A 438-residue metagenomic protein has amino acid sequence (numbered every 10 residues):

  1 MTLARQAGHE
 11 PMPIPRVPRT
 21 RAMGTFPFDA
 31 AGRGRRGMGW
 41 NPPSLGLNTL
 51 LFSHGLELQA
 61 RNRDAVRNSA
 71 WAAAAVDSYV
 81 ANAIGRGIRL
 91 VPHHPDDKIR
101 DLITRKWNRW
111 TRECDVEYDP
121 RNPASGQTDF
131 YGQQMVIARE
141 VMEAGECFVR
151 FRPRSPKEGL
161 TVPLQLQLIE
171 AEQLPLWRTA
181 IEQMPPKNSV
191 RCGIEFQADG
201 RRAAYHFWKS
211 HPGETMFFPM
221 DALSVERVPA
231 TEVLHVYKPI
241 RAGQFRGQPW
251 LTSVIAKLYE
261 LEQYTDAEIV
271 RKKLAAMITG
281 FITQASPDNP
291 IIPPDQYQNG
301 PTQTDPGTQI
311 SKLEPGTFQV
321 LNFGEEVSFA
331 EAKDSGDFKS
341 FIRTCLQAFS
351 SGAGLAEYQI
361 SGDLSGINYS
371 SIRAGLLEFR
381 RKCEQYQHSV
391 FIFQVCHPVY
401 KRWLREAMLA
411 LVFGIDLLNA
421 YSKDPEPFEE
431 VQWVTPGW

Functional and structural regions predicted by a protein language model:
M1-D96: N-terminal-proximal low-complexity accessory segments that begin disordered and transition into the first
A72-V236: Structured, mid-chain assembly/scaffold modules that mediate subunit interfaces within large macromolecular complexes
C114, Y118-Q127, T317-W438: Surface-exposed loop-to-helix/strand elements on domain peripheries
T128-Q134, F148-I169, D288-P306, H397-P436: Charge-rich, acidic-biased intrinsically disordered regions
V149, G200-R202, L261, F349 (+1 more regions): Short low-polarity hydrophobic stretches
R154, S210-P212, D288-N289, E325 (+2 more regions): Short, glycine-/Ser/Thr-/acidic-enriched flexible segments
E232-S371: Extended, charged amphipathic alpha-helical segments
